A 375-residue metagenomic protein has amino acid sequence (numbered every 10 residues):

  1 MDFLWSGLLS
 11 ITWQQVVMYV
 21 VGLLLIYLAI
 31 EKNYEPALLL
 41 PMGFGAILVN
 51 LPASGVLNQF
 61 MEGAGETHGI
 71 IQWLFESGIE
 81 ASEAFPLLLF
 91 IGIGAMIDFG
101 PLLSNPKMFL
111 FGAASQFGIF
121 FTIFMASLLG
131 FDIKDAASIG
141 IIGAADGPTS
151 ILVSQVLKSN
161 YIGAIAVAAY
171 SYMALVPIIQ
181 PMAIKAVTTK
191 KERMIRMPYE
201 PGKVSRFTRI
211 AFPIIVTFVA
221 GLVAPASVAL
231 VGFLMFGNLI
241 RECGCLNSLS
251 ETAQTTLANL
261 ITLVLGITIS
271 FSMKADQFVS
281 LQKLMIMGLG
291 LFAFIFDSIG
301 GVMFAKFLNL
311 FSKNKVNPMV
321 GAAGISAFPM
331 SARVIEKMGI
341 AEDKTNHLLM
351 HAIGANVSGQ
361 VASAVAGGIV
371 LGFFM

Functional and structural regions predicted by a protein language model:
M1-E66: N-terminal alpha-helical transmembrane segments of multi-pass membrane transport and channel/translocase proteins
M1-S10, V16, G63-T67, M182-A211 (+3 more regions): Intrinsically disordered, low-complexity non-transmembrane regions of multi-pass membrane transporters
E31-L39, N58, W73-L74, M96-F111 (+4 more regions): Interfacial helix-loop-helix linkers and transmembrane-helix boundary segments in multi-pass membrane proteins
A81-S82, I91-M96, F111-F121, M125 (+3 more regions): Alpha-helical membrane segments and immediately flanking helix-loop junctions that form or couple to the substrate/ion
L102-I123, A275-G301, A352, N356: Entry/N-cap segments of selected transmembrane alpha helices and their immediately preceding amphipathic helices
N160-I178, L289-F296, V320: Alpha-helical transmembrane segments
A168-C245: Membrane-embedded hairpin module used as a gating/binding unit in multi-pass transport and secretion proteins
V216-F304: Transmembrane helical segments that form the transport core of multi-pass membrane transport proteins
